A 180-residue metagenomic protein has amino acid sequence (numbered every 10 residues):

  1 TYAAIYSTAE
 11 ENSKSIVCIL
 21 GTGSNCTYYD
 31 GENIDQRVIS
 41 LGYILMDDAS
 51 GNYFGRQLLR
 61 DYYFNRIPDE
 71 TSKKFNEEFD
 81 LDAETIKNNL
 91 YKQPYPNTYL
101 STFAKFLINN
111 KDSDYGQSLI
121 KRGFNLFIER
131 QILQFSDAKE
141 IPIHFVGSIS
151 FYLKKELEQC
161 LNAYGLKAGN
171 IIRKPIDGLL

Functional and structural regions predicted by a protein language model:
T1-S72: Phosphate-binding/catalytic loop of phosphoryl-transfer enzymes
T8-I16, L59-L180: ATP-binding/phosphotransfer module of carbohydrate and carboxylate kinases, centering on a glycine-rich
